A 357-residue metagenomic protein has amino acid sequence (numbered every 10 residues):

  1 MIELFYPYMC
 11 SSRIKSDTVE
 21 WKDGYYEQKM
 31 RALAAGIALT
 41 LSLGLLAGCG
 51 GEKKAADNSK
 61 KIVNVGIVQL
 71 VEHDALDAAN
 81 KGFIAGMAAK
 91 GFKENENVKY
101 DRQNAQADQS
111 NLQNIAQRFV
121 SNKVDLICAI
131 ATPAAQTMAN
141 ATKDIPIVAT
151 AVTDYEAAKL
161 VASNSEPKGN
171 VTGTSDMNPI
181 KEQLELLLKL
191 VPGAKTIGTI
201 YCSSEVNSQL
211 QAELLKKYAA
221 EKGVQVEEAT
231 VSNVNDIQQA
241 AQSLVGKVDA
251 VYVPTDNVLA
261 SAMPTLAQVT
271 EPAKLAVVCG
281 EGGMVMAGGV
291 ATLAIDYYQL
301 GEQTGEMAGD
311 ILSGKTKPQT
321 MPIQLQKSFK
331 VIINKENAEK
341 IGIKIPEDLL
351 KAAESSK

Functional and structural regions predicted by a protein language model:
M1-N64, A89, K93: Short, low-complexity disordered leader/linker segments with a strong preference for bacterial N-terminal type II
E52-V65, F92-N97, P167, L188-K195 (+2 more regions): Immediate post-signal peptide segment of exported/extracytoplasmic ligand-binding proteins
I62-K90, D101-S110, S204-V206, V258-S261 (+1 more regions): Extracytoplasmic "Venus flytrap"
V65, F83, T172-A219, M321-N337: An alpha-beta-alpha
K99-S121, A229-L244: Structural motif
A105-A162, V253-G280: Beta-alpha junction/loop-to-helix N-cap segments that form part of ligand/metal-binding clefts
Y155-A194, D296-T316: Hydrophobic alpha-helical segments within soluble ligand-binding/sensing domains
D310-K357: Hinge/cleft segment of the Venus flytrap/periplasmic-binding protein
